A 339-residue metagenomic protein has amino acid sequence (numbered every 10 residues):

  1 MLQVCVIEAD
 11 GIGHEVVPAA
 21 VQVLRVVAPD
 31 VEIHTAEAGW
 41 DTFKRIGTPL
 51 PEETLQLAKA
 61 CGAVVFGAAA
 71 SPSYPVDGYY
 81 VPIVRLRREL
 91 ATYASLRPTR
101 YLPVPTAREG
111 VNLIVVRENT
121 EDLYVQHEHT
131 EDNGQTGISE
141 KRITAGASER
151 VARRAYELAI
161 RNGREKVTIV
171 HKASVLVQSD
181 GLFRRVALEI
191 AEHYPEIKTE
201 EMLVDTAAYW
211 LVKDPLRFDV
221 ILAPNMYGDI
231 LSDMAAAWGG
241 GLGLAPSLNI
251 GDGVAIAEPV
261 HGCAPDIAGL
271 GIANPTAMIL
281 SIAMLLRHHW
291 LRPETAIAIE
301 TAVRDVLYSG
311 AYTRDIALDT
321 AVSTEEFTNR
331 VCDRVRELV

Functional and structural regions predicted by a protein language model:
Q3-A9, V64-A68, V167-A173, S281-R287: Short glycine-rich or small-residue beta-strand-to-loop segments that form or flank ligand, phosphate, metal/Fe-S
C5-A28, N133-D205: Glycine-rich phosphate/diphosphate-binding loop of Rossmann-like nucleotide-binding domains
D10-G13, G62, V116, A155 (+4 more regions): Buried hydrophobic positions in well-ordered alpha/beta secondary-structure cores of metabolic enzymes
D30-L55, Y209-L211: N-terminal beta-loop-helix "entrance" segment that forms/cooperates in small-molecule cofactor or anionic ligand
E32-H34, N162-H171, Y194-M202, R292-A298 (+1 more regions): Flexible, glycine/charged-enriched surface loops at secondary-structure junctions
E37-F43, S179-I221, N225-I230, P259 (+1 more regions): Active-site rim loops that border cofactor/substrate pockets in soluble metabolic enzymes
W40-F43, T92, G110, L211-A311: Glycine-rich phosphate/nucleotide-binding loop
K44-I138, M226-G228: N-terminal glycine-rich phosphate/adenylate-binding segment common to multiple enzyme folds
